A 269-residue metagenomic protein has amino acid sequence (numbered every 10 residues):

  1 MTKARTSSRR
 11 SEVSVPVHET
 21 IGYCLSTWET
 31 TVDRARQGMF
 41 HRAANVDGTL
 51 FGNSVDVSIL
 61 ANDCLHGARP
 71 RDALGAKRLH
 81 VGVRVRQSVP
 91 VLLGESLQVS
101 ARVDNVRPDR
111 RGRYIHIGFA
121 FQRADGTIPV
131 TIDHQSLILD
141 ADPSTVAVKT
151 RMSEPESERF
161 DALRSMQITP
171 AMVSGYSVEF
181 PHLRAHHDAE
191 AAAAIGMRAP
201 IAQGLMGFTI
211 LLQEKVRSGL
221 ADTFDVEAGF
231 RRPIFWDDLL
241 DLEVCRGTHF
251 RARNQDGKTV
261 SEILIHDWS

Functional and structural regions predicted by a protein language model:
T2-E19, Y23, G82-R84, S88-S165 (+1 more regions): HotDog/MaoC-like acyl-thioester-processing domains
T2-G82, P143-A221: Hot-dog-fold acyl-thioester-processing enzymes
P108, Y114, I195, V226-E227: Short flexible/disordered coil segments
E214-D241: A conserved acidic, glycine/proline-rich C-terminal tail/linker
